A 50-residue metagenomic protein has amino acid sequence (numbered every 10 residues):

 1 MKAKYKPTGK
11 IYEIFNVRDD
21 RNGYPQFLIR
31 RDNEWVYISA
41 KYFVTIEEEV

Functional and structural regions predicted by a protein language model:
M1-Y42: Basic/aromatic-rich interaction segments and small domains that mediate binding to polyanionic partners
E47-V50: Short acidic DE-rich linear segments
